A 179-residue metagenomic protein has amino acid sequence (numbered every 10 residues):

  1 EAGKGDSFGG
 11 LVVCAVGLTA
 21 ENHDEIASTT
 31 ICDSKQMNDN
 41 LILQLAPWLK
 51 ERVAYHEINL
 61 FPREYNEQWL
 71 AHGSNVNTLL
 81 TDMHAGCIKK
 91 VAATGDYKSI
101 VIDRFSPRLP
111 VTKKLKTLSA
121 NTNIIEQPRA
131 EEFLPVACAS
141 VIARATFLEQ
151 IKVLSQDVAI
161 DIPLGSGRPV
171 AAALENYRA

Functional and structural regions predicted by a protein language model:
E1-A179: RNase H-like, Mg2+-dependent phosphodiesterase core, and more generally RNA phosphate-backbone-engaging helix-loop
